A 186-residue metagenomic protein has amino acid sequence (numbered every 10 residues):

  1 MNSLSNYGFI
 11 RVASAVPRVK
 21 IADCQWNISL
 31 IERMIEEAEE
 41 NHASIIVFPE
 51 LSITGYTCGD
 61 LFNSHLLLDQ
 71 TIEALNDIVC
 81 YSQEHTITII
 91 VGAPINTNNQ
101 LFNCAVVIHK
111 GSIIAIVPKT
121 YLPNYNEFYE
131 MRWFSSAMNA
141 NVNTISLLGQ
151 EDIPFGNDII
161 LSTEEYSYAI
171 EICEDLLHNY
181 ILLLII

Functional and structural regions predicted by a protein language model:
M1-I186: Enzyme catalytic cores with a strong preference for nitrogen-chemistry domains
